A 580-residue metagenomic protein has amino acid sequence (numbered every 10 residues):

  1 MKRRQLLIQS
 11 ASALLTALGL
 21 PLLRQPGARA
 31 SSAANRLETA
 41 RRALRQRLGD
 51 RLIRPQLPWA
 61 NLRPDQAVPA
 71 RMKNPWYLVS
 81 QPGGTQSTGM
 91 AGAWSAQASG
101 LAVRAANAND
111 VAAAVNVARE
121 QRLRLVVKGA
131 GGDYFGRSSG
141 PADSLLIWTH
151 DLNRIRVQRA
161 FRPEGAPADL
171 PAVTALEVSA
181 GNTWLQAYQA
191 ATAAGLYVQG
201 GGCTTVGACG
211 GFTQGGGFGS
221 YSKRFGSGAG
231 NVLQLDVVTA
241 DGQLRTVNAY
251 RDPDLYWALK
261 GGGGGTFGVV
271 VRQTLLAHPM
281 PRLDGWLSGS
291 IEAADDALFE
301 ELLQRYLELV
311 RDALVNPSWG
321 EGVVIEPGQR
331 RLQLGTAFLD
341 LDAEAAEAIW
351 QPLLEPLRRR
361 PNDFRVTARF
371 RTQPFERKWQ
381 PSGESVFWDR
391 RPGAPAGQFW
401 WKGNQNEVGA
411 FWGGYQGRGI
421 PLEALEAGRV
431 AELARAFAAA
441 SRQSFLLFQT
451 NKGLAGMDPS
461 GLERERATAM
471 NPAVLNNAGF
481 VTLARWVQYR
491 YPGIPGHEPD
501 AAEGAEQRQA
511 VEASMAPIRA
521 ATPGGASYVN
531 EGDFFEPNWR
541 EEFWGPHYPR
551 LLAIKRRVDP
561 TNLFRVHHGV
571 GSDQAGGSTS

Functional and structural regions predicted by a protein language model:
K2-S580: Soluble FAD-dependent oxygen oxidases
